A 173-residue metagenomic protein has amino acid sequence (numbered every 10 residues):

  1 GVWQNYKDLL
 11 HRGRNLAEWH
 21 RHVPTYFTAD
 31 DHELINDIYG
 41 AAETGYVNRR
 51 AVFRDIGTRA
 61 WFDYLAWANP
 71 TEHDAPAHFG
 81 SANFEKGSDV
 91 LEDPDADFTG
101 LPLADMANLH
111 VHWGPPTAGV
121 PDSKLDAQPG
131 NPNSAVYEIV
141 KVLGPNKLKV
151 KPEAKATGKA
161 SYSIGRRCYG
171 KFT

Functional and structural regions predicted by a protein language model:
G1-E85: Active-site neighborhood of divalent metal-dependent phosphoester/pyrophosphate hydrolases
W19-R21, L101-A104, T173: Flexible, charged surface loops at secondary-structure boundaries
V23, Y137, G170: Residue-level detector of short, conserved catalytic/binding motifs and their immediate flanks
A51-D55, P152, R166: Generic structural signal for short, solvent-exposed loop/turn connectors between secondary structure elements
T71-G158: Autoprocessing Asn-cyclization modules and mimics
P132, S163-G165: Short solvent-exposed loop/turn micro-motifs enriched in small/polar/acidic residues
R166-T173: Short, surface-exposed beta-strand/loop micro-motifs that present aromatic residues
